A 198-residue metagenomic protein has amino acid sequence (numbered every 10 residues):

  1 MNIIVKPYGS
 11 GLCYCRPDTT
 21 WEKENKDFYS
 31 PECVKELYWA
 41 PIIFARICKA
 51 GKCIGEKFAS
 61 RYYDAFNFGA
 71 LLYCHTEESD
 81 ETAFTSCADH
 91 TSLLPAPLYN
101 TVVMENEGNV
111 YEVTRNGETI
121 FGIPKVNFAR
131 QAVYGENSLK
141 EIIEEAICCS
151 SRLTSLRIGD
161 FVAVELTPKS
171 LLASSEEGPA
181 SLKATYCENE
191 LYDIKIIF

Functional and structural regions predicted by a protein language model:
M1-F161, P168-F198: Catalytic-core "active-site belt" of small-molecule-metabolizing enzymes, emphasizing His/Asp/Glu-rich regions
